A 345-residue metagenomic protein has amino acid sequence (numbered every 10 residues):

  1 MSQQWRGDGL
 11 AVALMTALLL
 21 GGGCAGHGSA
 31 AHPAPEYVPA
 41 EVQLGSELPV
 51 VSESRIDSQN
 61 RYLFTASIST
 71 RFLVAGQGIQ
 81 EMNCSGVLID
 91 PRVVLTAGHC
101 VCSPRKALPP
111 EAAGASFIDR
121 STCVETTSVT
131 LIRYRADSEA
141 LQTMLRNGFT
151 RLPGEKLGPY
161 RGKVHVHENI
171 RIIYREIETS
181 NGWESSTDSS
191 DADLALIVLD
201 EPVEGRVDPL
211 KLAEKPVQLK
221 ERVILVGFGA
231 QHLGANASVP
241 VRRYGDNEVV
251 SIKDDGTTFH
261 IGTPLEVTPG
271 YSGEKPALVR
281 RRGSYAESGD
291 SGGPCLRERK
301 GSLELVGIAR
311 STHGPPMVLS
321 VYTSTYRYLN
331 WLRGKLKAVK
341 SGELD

Functional and structural regions predicted by a protein language model:
S2-A13: Bacterial N-terminal signal peptides that target proteins for export
A11-G22: Bacterial N-terminal signal peptides
A25-Q43, N83, L88-M144, R151 (+3 more regions): C-terminal subregion of chymotrypsin/trypsin-like serine protease catalytic domains
A34, S190-G283, T325-L329: Chymotrypsin/trypsin-fold serine protease catalytic domain
L48-S58, A113-E204, K215, Q231 (+2 more regions): Conserved catalytic-core segment of clan PA serine endopeptidases
T65-P91: A conserved glycine-rich beta-strand in the N-terminal activation segment of trypsin-fold
F72, L88, C100, E201-V203 (+1 more regions): A mature extracytoplasmic/lumenal domain signature
V166-Y174, T263-S272, R310-G314: Short, solvent-exposed aromatic-acidic interface loops
